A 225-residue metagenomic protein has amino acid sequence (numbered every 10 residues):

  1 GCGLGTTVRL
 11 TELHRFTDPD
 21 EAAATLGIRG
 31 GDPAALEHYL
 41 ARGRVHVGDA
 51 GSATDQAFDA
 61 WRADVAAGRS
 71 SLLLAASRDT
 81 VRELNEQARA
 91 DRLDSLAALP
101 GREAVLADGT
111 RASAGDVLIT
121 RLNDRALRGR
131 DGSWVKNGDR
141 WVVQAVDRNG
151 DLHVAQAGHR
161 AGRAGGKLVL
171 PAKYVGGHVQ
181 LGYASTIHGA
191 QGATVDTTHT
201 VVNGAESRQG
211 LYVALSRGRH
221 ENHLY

Functional and structural regions predicted by a protein language model:
G1-H153, G158: Conserved helicase motor core of P-loop NTPases
G30, D131, K136-Y225: C-terminal accessory regions
